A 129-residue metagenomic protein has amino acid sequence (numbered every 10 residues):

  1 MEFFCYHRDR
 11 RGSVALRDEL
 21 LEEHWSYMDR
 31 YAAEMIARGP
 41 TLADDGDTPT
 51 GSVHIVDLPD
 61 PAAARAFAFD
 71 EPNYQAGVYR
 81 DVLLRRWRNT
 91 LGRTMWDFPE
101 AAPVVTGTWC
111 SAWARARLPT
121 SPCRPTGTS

Functional and structural regions predicted by a protein language model:
M1-S129: Conserved, structured core segments of small domains
